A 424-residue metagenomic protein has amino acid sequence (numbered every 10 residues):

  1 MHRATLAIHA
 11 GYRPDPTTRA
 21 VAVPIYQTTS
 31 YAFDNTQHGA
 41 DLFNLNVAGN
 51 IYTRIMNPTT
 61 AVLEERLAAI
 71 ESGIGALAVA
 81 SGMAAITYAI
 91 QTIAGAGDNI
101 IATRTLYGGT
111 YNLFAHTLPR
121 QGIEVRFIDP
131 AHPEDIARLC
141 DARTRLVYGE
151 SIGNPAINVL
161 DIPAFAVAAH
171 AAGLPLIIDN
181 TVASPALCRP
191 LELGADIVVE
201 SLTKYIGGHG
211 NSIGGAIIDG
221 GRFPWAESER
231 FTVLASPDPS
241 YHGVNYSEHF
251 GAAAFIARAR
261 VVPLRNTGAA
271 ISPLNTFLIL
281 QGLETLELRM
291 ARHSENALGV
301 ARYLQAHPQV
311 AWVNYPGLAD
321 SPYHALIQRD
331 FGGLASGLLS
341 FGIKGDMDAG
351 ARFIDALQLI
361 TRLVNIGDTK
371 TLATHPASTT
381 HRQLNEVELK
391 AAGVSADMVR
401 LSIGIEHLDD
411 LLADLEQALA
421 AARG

Functional and structural regions predicted by a protein language model:
M1-N50: N-terminal glycine-rich, Lys/His-bearing helix-loop that initiates the first secondary-structure elements of many
A7-H9, R13, A76-A306: Conserved PLP-enzyme active-site core in the AAT-like
Y12-P14, Q27-F33, G221-R222, L283-T285 (+6 more regions): Glycine-rich beta-alpha junction loops
S30, N35-T87, G109-T117: Conserved N-terminal alpha-helix of the aminotransferase class I/II PLP-enzyme fold
A48, I74, N275, I279 (+3 more regions): Short amphipathic alpha-helical segments
A115, E124, A142-R145, R289 (+2 more regions): PLP-dependent enzyme catalytic core of the Aspartate aminotransferase-like
T267-A270, L274-T276, T285, M290-R292 (+3 more regions): Conserved small-domain helix->loop->beta segment predominantly found in fold-type I
